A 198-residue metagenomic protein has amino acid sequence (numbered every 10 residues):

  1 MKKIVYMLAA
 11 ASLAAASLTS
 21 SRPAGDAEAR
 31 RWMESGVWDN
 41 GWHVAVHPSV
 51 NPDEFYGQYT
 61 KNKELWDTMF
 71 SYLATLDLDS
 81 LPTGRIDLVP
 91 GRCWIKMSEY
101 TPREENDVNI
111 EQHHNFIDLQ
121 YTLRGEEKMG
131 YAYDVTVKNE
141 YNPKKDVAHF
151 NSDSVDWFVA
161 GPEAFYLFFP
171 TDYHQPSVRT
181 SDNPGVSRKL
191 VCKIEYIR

Functional and structural regions predicted by a protein language model:
M1-E28: Bacterial Sec-dependent N-terminal signal peptides
R22, D26-M97, D107: A short, N-terminal "cap"/entry segment at the start of jelly-roll beta-barrel domains of the cupin/DSBH fold
L78-N139: Mid-length scaffold segments of soluble, non-membrane domains
N109, V155, S177-S181: Catalytic micro-motifs at enzyme active sites that drive phosphoryl/nucleotidyl and oxygen chemistry
E111-H113, N183-V186: A generic structural micro-feature
E126-G161: A short beta-strand-loop-beta hairpin characteristic of the jelly-roll/cupin
V159-R179: Conserved metal-binding segment of the jelly-roll/cupin
F165-L167, P184-R198: A short hydrophobic beta-strand segment most commonly corresponding to one strand of the jelly-roll/cupin
